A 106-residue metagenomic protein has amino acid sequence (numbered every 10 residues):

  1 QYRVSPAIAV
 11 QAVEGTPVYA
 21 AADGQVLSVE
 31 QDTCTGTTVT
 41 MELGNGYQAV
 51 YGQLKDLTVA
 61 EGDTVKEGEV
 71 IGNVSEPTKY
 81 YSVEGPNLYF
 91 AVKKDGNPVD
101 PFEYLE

Functional and structural regions predicted by a protein language model:
Q1-T35, E67: Surface-exposed, glycine-biased beta-strand/turn segments
I8-Q11, T38-L43, A91-V92: Short, acidic/hydrophobic/Gly-rich beta-strand patch recurrent on exposed beta strands that often constitutes part
Q11, G52-L57, F90-A91: Solvent-exposed beta-strand motifs enriched in subsets of small alpha/beta binding domains, especially certain
T16, N45-Q48, N97: Short acidic/polar mixed-charge low-complexity motifs
P17-V18, D56-D63: Short, surface-exposed secondary-structure edge patches
A21-D56: Zn2+-dependent peptidoglycan hydrolase active-site motif and core
Q31, D56-V59, E76-K79: Short, conserved catalytic or interaction motifs in soluble domains
D63-E106: Conserved, short, structured surface segments that act as functional micro-motifs
